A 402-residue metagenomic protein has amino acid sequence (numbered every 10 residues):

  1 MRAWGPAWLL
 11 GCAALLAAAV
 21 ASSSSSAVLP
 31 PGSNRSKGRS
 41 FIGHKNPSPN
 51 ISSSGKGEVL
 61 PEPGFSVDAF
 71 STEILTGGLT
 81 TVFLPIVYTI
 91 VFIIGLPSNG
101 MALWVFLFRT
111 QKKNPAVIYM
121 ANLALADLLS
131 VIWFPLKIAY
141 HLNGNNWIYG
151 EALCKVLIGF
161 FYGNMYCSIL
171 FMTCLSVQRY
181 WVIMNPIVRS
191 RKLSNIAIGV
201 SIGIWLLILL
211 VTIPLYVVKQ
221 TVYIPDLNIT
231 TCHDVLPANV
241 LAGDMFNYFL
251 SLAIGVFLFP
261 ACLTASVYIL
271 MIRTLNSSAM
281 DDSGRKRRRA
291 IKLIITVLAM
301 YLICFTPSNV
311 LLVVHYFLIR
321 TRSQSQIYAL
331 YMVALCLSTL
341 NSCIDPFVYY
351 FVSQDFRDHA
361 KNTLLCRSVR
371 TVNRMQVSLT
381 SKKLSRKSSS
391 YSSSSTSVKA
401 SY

Functional and structural regions predicted by a protein language model:
M1-L75, Q354-Y402: Intrinsically disordered regulatory tails of 7TM GPCRs
S66-I74, H141-Y162, N185, R191-K192 (+3 more regions): Loop architecture of class A 7-transmembrane GPCRs
G77-P85, K112-C174, N185, R189-K192: Extracellular TM2-ECL1-early TM3 structural module of rhodopsin-like
L79-I86, V117, A121, Y149-V156 (+7 more regions): Alpha-helical membrane-protein architecture signal
L79-R109, A265-Y268: First transmembrane helix
Y88, F92, V105, L129-N145 (+7 more regions): Helix-to-loop junction signature of class
F92, N122-F134, S201-T212, A253-A261 (+2 more regions): Alpha-helical transmembrane segments of multi-pass membrane proteins
L103, F108-I118, V177-V200, D226-I229 (+4 more regions): Intracellular signaling interfaces of 7-transmembrane GPCRs
